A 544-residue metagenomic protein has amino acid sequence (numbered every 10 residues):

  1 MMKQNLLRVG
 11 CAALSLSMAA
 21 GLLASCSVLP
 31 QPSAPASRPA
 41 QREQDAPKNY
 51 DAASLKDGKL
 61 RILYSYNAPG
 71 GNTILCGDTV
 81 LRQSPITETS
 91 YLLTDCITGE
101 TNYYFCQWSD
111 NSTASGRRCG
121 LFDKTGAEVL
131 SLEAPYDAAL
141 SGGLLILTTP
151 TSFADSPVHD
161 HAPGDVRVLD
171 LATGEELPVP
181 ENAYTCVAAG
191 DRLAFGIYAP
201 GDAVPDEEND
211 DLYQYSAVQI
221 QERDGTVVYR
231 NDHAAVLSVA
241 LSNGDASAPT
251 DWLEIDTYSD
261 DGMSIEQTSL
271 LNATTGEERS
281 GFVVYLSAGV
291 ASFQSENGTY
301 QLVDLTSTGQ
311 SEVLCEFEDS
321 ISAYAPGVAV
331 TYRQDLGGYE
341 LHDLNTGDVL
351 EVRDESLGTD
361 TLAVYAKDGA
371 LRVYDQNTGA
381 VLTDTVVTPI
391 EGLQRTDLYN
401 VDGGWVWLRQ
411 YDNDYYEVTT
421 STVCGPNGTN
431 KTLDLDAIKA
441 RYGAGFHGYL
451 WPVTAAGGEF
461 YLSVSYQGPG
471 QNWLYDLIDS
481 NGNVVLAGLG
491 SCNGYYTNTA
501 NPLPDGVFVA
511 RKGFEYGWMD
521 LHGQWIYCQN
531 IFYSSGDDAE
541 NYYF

Functional and structural regions predicted by a protein language model:
M2-A13: Bacterial N-terminal signal peptides that target proteins for export
L14, M18-L22: Hydrophobic core
L22-R42: Sec-dependent signal peptide cleavage junction
P35, P39-F544: Residue-level detector of conserved, function-critical positions
